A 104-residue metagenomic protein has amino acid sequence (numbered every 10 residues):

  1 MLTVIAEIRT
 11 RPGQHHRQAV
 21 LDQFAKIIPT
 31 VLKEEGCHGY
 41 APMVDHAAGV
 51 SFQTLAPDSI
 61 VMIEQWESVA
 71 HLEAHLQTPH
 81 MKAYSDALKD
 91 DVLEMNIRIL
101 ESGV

Functional and structural regions predicted by a protein language model:
M1-L2, V104: Absolute protein N-terminus
L2-R9, A41-L76: Short, well-ordered beta-strand segments in beta-rich or mixed alpha/beta enzyme and ligand-binding folds
R11-G13, V69, S102: Generic structural motif
Q14-P42, H80-L88: Short amphipathic alpha-helical segments
D22, I27-T30, V50, A56 (+3 more regions): Homeobox/homeodomain signature
P42-D58, A83-V104: Glycine-rich beta-strand-turn "strand-cap" elements at beta-sheet edges
